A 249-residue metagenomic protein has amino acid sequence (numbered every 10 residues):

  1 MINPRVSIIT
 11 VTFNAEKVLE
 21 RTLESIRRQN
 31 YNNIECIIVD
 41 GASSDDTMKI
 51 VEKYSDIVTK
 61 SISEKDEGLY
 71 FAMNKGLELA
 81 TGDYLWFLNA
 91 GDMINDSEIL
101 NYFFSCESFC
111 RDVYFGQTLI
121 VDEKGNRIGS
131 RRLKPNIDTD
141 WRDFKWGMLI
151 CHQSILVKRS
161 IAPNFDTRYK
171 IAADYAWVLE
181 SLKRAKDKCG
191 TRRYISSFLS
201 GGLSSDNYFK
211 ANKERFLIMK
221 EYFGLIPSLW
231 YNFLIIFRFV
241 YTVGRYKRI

Functional and structural regions predicted by a protein language model:
M1-Y208: Nucleotide-sugar donor-binding/catalytic module of glycosyltransferases that assemble extracellular/cell-envelope
N212: DNA-recognition element of transcription regulators
K220-I249: Membrane-proximal basic amphipathic "stem/tether" segments
